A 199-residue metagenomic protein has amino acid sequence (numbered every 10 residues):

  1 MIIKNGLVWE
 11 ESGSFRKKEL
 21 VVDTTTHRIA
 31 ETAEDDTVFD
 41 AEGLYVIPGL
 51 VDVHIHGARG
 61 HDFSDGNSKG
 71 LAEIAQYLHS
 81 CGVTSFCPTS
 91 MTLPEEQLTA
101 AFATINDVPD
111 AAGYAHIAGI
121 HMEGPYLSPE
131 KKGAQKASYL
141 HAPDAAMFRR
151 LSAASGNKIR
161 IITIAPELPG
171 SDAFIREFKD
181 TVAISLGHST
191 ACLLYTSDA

Functional and structural regions predicted by a protein language model:
M1-E34: N-terminal metal-binding scaffold of metallo-dependent hydrolase/deaminase domains
M1-N5, A33-S68, A72, Q76: Replace "His-x-His-based motif
G6, H27, G43, H54 (+3 more regions): Divalent metal-coordination and catalytic microenvironments
H56, A72-A101, A115-S128, S155-E167 (+1 more regions): Divalent metal-dependent hydrolysis catalytic cores, especially in the metallo-beta-lactamase
N106-P109, I175-D180: Surface-exposed amphipathic alpha-helices with a cationic face
S128-A153: Conserved phosphate-binding/catalytic loop of the ribokinase/pfkB sugar-kinase fold
E167-A173: Active-site-adjacent beta->alpha loops and helix N-cap segments on the catalytic face of soluble alpha/beta enzymes
Y195-A199: Conserved small/polar residues in nucleotide/adenosyl-binding loops
